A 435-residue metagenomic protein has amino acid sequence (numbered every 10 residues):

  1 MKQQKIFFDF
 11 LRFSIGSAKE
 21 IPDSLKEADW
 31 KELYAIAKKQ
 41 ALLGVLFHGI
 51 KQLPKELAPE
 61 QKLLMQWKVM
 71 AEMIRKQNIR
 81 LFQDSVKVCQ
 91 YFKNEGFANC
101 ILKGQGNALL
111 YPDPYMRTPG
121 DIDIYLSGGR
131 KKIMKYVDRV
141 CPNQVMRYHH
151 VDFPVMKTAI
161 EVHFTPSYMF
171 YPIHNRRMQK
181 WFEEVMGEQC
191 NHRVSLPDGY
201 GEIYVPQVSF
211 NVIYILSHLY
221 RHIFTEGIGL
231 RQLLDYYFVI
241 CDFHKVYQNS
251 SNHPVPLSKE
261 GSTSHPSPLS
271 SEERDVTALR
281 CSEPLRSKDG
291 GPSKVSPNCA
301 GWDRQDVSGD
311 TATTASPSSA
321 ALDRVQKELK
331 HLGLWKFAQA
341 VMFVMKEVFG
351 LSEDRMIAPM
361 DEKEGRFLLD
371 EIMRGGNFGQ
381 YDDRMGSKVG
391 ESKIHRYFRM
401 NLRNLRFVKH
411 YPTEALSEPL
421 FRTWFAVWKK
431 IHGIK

Functional and structural regions predicted by a protein language model:
M1-G120, Y125-Q248, S318-K435: Conserved NTP-donor binding/palm subdomain of two-metal-ion nucleotidyltransferases/polymerases, i.e., the charged
Q189-D198, K245-A320: Intrinsic disorder/low-complexity segments
